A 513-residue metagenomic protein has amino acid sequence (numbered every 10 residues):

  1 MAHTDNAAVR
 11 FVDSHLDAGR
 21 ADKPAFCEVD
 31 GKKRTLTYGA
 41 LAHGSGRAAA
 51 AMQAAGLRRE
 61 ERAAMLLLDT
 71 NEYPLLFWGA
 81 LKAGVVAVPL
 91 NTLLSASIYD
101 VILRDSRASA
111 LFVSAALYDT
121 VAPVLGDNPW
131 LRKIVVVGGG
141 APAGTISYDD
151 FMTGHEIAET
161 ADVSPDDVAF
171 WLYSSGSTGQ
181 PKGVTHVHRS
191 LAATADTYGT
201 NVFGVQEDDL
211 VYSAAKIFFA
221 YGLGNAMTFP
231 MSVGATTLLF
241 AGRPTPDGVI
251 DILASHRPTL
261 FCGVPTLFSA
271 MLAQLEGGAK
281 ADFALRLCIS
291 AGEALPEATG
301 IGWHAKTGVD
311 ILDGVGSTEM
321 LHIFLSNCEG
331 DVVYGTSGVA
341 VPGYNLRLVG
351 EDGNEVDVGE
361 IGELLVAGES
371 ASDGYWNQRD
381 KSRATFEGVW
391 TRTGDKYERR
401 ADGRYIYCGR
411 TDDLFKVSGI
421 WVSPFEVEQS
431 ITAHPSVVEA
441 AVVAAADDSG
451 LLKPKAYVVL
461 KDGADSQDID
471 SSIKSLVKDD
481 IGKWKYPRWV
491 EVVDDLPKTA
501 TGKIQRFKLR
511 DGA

Functional and structural regions predicted by a protein language model:
D22-P24, H155-Y173, Q180, G204-L210: Conserved pre-ATP/AMP-binding loop-to-beta segment of ANL
A25-T70, P74-W78, S95-D100, S147-D150: Conserved AMP-binding/adenylate-forming core of the ANL superfamily
D30-R34, A110, A116-P165, L275: ANL superfamily adenylate-forming
T35-A40, A169-A193: Conserved AMP-binding A3 loop
L94, L111-V113, F261, G368 (+6 more regions): AMP-binding/adenylate-forming catalytic core of the ANL superfamily
A192-S213, F218-T259, Q274-L275: Conserved AMP-binding/adenylation subdomain of ANL enzymes
P258-G263, A273-V333, N345: Gly/Ser/Thr-rich phosphate-binding loop
V339-G343, D352-T385, I420-V422: Conserved ATP/PPi-binding loop(s) of AMP-dependent carboxylate-activating enzymes
